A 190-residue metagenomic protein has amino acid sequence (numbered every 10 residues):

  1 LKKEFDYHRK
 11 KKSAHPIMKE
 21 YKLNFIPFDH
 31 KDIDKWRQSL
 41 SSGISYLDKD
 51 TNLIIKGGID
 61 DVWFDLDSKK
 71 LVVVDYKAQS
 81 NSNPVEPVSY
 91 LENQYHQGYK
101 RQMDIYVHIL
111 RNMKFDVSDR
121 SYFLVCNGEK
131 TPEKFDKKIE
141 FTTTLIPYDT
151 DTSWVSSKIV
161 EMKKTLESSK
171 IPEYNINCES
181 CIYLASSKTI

Functional and structural regions predicted by a protein language model:
L1-K70: Metal-dependent nuclease catalytic cores that hydrolyze phosphodiester bonds in DNA/RNA, characterized by
F5, Y106, C181: A residue-level signal for conserved active-site and pocket-lining positions in enzyme catalytic cores
K10, A78-N81, H108-F115, K163 (+3 more regions): Hydrophobic/aromatic-lined pockets within catalytic cores
H15, N93, Q97, C178-C181: Serine-centered coil/turn micro-motif
Q38, I44-S157: Mg2+/Mn2+-dependent nuclease catalytic core
Y122-L124, C181, K188: Catalytic phosphate/metal-binding cores of nucleic-acid and nucleotide-processing enzymes, i.e., regions that mediate
T131-P132, S187-I190: Secretory-pathway/luminal and periplasmic proteins that interact with or process carbohydrate-rich
T144-A185: Polybasic (Lys/Arg-rich)
